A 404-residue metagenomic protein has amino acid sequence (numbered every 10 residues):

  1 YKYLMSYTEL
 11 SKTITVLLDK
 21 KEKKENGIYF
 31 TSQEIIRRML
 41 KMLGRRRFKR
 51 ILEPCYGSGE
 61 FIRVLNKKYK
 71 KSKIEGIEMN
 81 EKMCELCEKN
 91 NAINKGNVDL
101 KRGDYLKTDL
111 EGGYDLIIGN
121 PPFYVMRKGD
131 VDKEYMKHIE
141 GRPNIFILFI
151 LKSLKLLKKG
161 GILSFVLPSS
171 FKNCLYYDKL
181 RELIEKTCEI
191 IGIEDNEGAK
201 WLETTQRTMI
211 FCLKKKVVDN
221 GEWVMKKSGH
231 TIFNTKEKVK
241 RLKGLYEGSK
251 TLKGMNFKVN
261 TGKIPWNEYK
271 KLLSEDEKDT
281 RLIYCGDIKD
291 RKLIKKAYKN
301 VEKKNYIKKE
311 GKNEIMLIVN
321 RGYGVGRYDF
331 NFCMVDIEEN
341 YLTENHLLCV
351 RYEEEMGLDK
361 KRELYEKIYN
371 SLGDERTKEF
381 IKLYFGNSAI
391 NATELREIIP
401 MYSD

Functional and structural regions predicted by a protein language model:
Y1-N94, P121, N173-L180, N391-D404: Class I S-adenosyl-L-methionine
M39-M42, I51-L65, N80, D104-L106 (+4 more regions): Conserved proline-anchored active-site loop of SAM-dependent methyltransferases that bridges a beta-strand
E81-M83, R142-E197, I210-F211: Conserved Class I SAM-dependent methyltransferase catalytic core
K95-Y105: Conserved SAM-binding strand-loop segment of SAM-dependent methyltransferases
D132-I139: Short alpha-helical oligomerization interface
N196-W201, G386: Short, solvent-exposed loop/turn elements at beta->coil junctions and helix N-caps that rim active or binding pockets
L202-W266: Flexible, glycine-/basic-rich loop-and-beta segments that form/coincide with the SAM-dependent methyltransferase
L245-D404: Polybasic, glycine- and aromatic-enriched phosphate-binding surface used to engage nucleic acids
